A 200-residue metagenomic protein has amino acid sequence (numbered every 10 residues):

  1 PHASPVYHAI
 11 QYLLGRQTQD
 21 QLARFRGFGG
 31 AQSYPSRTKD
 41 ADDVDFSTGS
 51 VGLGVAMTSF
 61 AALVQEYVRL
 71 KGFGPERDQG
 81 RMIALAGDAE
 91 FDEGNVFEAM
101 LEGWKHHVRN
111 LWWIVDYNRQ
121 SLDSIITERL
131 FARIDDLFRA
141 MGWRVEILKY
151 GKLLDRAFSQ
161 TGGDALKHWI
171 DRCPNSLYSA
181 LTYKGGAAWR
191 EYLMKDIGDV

Functional and structural regions predicted by a protein language model:
P1-H106: Cofactor-binding active-site loop characterized by glycine-rich and histidine/acidic residues
G80, H107-L111, G142: Short glycine-/polar-rich loops that comprise or flank the Walker A/P-loop and associated switch/sensor motifs
N110-N118: Short internal beta-strands
Y117-V200: Long, well-ordered, tryptophan-enriched scaffold segments
